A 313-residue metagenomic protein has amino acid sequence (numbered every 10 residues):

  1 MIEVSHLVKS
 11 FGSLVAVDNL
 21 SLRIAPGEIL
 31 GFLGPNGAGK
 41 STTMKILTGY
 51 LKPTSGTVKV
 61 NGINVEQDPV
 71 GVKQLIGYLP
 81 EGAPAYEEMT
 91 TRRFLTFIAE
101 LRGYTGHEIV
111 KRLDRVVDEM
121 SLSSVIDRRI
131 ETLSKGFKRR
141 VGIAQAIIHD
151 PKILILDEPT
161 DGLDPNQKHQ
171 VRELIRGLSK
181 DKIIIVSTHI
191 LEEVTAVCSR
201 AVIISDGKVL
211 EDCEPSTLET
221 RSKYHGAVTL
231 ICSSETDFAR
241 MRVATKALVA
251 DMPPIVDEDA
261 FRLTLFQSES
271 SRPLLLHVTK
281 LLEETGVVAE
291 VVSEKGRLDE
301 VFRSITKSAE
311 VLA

Functional and structural regions predicted by a protein language model:
I2-V4, K9-S205, V209-E211: ABC transporter nucleotide-binding domains
L7, P254, E290-V291: Generic beta-strand hydrophobic packing signal
A16, E193, T236-F238, S270 (+2 more regions): Short phosphate-engaging motifs
A85-Y86, L265-E269: Short histidine/acidic/glycine/proline-rich micro-motifs that form metal- and phosphate-coordinating active-site loops
E100-G103, K223, K307-E310: Non-catalytic alpha-helical coupling and interface elements of nucleotide-dependent molecular machines and regulators
V171-Q267: ABC transporter nucleotide-binding domain
Q267-A313: C-terminal coupling/interaction segments
